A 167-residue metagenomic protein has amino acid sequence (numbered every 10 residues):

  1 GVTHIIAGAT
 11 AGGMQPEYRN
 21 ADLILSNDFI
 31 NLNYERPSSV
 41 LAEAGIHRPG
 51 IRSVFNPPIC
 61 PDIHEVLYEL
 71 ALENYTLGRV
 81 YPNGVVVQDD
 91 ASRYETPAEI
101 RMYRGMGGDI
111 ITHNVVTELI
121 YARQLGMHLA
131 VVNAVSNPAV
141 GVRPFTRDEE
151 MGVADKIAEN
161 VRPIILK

Functional and structural regions predicted by a protein language model:
G1-P138, D148-K167: Glycine-rich phosphate- or other oxyanion-binding loops that anchor nucleotides, phosphorylated ligands
F145: Nucleotide-sugar-dependent glycosyltransferase catalytic core
